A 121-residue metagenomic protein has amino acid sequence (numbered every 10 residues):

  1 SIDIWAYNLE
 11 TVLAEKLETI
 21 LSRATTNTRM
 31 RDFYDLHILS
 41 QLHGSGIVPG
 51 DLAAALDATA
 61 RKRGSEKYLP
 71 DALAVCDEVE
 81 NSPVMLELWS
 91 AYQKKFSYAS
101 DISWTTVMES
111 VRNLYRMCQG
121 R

Functional and structural regions predicted by a protein language model:
S1-R121: Structured mid-to-C-terminal alpha-helical surface segments
